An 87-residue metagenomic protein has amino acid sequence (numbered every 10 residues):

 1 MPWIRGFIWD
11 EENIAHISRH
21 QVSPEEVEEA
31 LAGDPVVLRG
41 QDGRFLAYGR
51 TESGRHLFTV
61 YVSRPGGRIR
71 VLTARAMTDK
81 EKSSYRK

Functional and structural regions predicted by a protein language model:
M1-K87: Ribonuclease/tRNase effector modules and their secretory precursors
